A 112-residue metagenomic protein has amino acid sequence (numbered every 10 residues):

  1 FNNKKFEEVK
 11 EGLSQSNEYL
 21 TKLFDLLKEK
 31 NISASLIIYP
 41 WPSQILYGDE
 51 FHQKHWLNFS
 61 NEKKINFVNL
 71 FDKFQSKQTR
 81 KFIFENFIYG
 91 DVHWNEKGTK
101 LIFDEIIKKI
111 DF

Functional and structural regions predicted by a protein language model:
F1-N58, E62-I65, L70-Q78: Serine-dependent acyl-ester chemistry module
K4, K81-Y89: Short glycine/proline- and charge-enriched loop/turn segments that cap or connect secondary-structure elements
N66, I88-F112: Histidine-centered active-site loop/cap adjacent to the catalytic His in serine esterases/O-acetyl transfer systems
D72, E85, V92: Flexible, active-site-adjacent loop/turn segments at secondary-structure boundaries
Q78-R80, D111: Residues that cap or delimit alpha-helices
